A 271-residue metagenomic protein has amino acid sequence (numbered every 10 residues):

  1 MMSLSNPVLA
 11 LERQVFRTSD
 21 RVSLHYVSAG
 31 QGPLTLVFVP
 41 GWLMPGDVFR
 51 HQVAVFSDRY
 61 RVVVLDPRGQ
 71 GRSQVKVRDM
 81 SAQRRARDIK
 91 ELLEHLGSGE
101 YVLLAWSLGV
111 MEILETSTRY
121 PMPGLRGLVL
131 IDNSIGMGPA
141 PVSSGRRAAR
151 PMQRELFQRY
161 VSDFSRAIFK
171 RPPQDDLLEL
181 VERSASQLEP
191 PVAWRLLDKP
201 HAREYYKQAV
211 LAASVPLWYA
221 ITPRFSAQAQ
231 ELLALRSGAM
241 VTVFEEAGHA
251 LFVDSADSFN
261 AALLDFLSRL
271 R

Functional and structural regions predicted by a protein language model:
M1-V37, R59-R61, G99, E179 (+4 more regions): Alpha/beta-hydrolase fold catalytic core
S19, A54, V64-L104, L108 (+1 more regions): Active-site loop/oxyanion-hole signature of alpha/beta-hydrolase fold enzymes
V22-V75: Conserved HGGG/HGGXW glycine-rich cap/lid loop of the alpha/beta-hydrolase fold
L43, P67-G71, V110, I135 (+1 more regions): Alpha/beta-hydrolase active-site loop signature
M111-R119, G124-L156: Flexible "cap/lid" loop of the alpha/beta hydrolase fold
G138-G145, R154-A212: Conserved alpha/beta-hydrolase catalytic His-Asp/Glu region
P190-V243: Conserved serine/cysteine hydrolase catalytic core
A247-N260: Catalytic histidine-centered segment of alpha/beta-hydrolase-like enzymes
